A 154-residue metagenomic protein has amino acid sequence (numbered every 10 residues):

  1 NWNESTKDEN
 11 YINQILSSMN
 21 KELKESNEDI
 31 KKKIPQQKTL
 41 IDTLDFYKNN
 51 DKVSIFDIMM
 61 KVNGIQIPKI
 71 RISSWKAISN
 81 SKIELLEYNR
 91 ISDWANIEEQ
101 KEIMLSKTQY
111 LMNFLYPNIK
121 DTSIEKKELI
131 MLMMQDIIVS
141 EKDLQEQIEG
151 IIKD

Functional and structural regions predicted by a protein language model:
N1-S17: Transmembrane signal-anchor/signal-peptide helices with a preference for the extracytoplasmic
N20-D154: Interfacial alpha-helical end/capping and short helix-turn segments at domain and membrane boundaries
